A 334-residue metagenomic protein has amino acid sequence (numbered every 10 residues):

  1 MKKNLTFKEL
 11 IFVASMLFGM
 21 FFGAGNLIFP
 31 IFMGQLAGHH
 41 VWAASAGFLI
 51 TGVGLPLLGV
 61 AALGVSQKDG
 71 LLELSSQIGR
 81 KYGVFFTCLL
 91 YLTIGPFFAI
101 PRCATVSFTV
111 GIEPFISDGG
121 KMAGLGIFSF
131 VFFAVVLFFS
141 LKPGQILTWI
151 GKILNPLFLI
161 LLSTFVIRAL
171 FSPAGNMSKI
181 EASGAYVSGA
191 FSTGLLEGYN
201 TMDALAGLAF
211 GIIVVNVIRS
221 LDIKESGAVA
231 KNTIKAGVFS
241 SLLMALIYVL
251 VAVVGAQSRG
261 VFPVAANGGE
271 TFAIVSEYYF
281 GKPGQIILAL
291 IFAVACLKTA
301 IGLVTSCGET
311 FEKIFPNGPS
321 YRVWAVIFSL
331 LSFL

Functional and structural regions predicted by a protein language model:
N4-K8, G34-G59, I78-T87, G124 (+1 more regions): Extracellular loop-to-transmembrane helix junctions
T6-L17, W42, R80-I94, G124-V131 (+3 more regions): Select transmembrane alpha-helical segments in multipass membrane proteins
I11-F22, I167-G175, G184-V254, I287-T299: Hydrophobic, membrane-embedded alpha-helices of multi-pass small-molecule transporters
M33, T105-G124, R219-S220, A300-I327: Helix-loop-helix connectors at the membrane interface of multi-pass transporters/channels
G47-S75, T87-P101: Juxtamembrane transmembrane-helix boundary signature
G70-S76, I247-L297, K313, N317: TM-loop-TM module centered on a large, flexible mid-protein loop between adjacent transmembrane helices in multi-pass
L141-A169: Membrane-interface loop-to-helix entry segments
K142-I153, F191, V214-L243, G260-A273 (+2 more regions): Hydrophobic, small-residue-rich membrane helices and short re-entrant helix-turn-helix hairpins that build
